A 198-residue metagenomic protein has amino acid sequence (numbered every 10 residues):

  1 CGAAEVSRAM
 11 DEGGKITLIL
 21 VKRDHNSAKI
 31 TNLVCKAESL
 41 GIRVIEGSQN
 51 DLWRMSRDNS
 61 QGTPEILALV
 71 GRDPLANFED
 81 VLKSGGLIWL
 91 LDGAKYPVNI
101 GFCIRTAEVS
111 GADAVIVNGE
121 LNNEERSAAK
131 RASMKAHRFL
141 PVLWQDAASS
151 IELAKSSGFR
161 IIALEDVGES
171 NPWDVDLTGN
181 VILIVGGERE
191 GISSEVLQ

Functional and structural regions predicted by a protein language model:
C1-D73: N-terminal positively charged helical leader segments and presequences
A4, R8-K15, V21, H25-N26 (+3 more regions): RNA substrate-binding interface of SAM-dependent RNA methyltransferases
V6, R72, R105, E190-G191 (+1 more regions): Short, electropositive, low-hydrophobicity segments enriched in small/polar residues
D11, D58, A107, M134 (+2 more regions): Structural motif
H25, N50, R72-P74, D166-E169 (+1 more regions): Short glycine-rich anion-binding loops that position phosphate/pyrophosphate groups of nucleotides and phosphorylated
K36, G62-I66, R131-R138, T178-V181: Short, hinge-like loop/turn segments at secondary-structure boundaries
S56, R126-S127, W173-D174: Short Asp/Glu-rich motifs
I162-Q198: Active-site/ligand-binding-proximal alpha/beta "capping" segment
